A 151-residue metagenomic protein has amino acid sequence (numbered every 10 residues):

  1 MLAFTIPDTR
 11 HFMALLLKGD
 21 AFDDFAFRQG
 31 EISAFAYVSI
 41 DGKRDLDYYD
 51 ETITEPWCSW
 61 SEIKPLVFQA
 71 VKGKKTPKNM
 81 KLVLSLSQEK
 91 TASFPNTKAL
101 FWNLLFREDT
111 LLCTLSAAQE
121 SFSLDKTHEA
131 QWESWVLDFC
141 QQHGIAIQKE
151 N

Functional and structural regions predicted by a protein language model:
M1-S59: Charge-rich, low-complexity N-terminal segments
A3-T5, A14, D24-A26, A36 (+3 more regions): Ordered hydrophobic segments in well-structured contexts
T9, G30, I40-K43, S85-T91 (+2 more regions): Generic structural motif
F35, K90-A92, L112, E129: Residues in flexible loops and secondary-structure boundaries
S39, R44, F94-A99, H128-A130 (+2 more regions): General N-terminal targeting signals
I53-T110: Surface-exposed, low-hydrophobicity interaction/linker segments
L111-N151: Mixed-charge, glycine-accented linear interaction segment located at domain edges/termini
